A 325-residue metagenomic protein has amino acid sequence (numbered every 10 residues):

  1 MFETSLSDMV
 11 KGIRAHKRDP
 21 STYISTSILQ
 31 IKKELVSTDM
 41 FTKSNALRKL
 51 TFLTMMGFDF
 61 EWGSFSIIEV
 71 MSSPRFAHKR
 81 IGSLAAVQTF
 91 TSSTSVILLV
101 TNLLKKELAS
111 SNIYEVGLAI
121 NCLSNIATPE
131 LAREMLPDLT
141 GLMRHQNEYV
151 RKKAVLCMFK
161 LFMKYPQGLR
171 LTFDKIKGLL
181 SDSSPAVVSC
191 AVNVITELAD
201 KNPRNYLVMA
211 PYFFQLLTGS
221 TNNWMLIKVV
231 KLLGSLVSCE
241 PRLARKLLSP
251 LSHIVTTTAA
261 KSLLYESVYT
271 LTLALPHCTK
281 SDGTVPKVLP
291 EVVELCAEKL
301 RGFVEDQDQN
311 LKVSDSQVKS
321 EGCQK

Functional and structural regions predicted by a protein language model:
F2-M71, R75-K325: Extended alpha-solenoid helical-repeat scaffolds
